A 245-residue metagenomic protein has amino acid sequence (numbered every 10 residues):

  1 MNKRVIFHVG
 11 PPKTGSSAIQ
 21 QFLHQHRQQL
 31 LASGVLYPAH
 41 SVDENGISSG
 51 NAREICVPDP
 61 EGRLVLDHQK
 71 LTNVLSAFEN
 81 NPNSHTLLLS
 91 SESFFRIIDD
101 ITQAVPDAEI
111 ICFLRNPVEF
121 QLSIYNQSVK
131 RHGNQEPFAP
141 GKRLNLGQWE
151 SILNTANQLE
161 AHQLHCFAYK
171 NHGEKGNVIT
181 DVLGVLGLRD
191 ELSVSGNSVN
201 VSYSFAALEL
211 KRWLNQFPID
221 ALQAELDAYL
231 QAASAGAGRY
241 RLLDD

Functional and structural regions predicted by a protein language model:
M1-D245: Anion-recognition interface
